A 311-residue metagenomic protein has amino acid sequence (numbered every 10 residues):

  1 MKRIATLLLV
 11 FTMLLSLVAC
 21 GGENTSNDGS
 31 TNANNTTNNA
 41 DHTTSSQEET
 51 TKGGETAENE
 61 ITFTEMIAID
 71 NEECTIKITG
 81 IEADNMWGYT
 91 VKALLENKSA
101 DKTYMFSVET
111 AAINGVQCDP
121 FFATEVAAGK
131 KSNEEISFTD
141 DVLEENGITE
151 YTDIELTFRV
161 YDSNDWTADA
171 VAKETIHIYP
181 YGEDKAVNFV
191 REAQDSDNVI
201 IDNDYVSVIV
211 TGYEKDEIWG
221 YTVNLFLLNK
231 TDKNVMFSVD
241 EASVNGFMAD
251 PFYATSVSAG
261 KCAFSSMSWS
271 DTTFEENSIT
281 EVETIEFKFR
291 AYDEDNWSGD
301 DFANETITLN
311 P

Functional and structural regions predicted by a protein language model:
M1-L9: Positively charged n-region of N-terminal signal peptides that target proteins for export
S16-A19: C-terminal motif of bacterial Sec signal peptides marking the signal peptidase cleavage site
E23-C74, Q194-N198: N-terminal, intrinsically disordered, polar/charged segments of Gram-positive cell-envelope systems that serve as
E58-N85, N188-E217: Low-complexity, acidic Ser/Thr/Pro/Gly-rich terminal tails and inter-domain linkers that flank the onset of structured
M86-K92, I218-N224, F302-A303: Short, solvent-exposed loop/turn segments enriched in Ser/Thr/Gly
G88, V116-A172, Y181, F247-W297: Short, solvent-exposed, Trp/other aromatic-anchored flexible loops in extracytoplasmic proteins
L95-A100, L227-D232: Asparagine-centered strand-capping/turn motif at beta-strand->loop junctions
D101-E109, K233-E241, T280: Short, hydrophobic/aromatic beta-strand segments
